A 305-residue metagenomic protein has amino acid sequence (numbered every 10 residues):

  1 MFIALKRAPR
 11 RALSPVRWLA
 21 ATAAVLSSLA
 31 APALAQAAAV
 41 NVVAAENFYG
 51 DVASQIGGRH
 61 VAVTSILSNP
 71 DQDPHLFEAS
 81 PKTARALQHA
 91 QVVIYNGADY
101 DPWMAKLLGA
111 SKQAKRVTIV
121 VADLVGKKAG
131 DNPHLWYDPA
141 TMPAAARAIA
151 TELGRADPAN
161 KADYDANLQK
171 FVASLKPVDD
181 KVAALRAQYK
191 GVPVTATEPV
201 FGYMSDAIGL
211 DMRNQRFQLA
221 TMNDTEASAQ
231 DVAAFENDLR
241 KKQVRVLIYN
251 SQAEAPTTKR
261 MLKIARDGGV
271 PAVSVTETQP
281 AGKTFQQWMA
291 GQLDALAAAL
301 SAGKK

Functional and structural regions predicted by a protein language model:
F2, Q36-K305: Extracytoplasmic metal-acquisition and chelation regions
I3-T22: Bacterial N-terminal signal peptides that target proteins for export
A12, V25-L26, A39: Intrinsically disordered, low-complexity segments
V25-A35: C-terminal segment of classical bacterial N-terminal signal peptides
